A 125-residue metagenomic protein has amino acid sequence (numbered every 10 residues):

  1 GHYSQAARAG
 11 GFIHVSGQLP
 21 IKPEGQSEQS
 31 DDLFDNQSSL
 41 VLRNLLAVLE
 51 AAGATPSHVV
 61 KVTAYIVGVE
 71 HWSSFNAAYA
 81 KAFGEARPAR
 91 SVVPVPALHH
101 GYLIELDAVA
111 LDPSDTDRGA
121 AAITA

Functional and structural regions predicted by a protein language model:
G1-A125: Short, polar/acidic, helix-capping and beta-turn segments at strand->helix junctions that line the mouths
